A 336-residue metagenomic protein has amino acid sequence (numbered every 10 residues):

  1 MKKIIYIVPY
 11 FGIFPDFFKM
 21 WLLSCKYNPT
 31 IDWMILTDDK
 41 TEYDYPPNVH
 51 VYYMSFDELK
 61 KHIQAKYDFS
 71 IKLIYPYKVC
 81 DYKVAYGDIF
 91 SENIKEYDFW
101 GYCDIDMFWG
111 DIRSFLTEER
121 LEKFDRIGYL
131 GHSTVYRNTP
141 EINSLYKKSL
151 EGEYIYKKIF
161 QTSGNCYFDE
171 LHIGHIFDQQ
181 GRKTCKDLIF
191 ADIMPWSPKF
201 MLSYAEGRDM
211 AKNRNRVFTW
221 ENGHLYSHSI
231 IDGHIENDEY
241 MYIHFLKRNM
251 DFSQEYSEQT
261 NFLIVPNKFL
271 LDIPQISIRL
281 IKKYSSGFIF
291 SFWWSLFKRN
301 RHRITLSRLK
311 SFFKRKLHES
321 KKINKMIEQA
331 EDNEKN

Functional and structural regions predicted by a protein language model:
M1-M20: N-proximal low-complexity "stem/linker" segments adjacent to membrane-targeting elements
K3, D32-W33: Residues at the starts of beta-strands that form the adenosine-phosphate
L22-D32: Short, acidic, metal-binding catalytic loop of nucleotide-sugar glycosyltransferases
D38, E42-N93: Active-site-proximal specificity loops/subdomain of glycosyltransferases
K83-G128: GT-A fold catalytic core of metal-dependent nucleotide-sugar glycosyltransferases, centered on the diacidic
F124-E141: Short beta-strand-to-loop element that shapes/binds the nucleotide-sugar donor at the catalytic cleft/hinge
L145-F292, L296: Catalytic core and acceptor-binding pocket of nucleotide-sugar-dependent glycosyltransferases
V265-N336: C-terminal non-catalytic accessory extensions
